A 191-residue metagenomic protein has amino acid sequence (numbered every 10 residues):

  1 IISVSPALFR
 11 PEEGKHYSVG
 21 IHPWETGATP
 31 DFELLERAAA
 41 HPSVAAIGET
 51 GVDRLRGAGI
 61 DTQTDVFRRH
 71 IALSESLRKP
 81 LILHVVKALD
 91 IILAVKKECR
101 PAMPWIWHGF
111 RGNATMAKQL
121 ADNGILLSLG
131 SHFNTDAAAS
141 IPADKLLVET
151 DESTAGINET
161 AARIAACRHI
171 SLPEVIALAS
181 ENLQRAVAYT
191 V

Functional and structural regions predicted by a protein language model:
I1-V191: Mid-domain alpha/beta scaffold segments of enzyme catalytic cores
